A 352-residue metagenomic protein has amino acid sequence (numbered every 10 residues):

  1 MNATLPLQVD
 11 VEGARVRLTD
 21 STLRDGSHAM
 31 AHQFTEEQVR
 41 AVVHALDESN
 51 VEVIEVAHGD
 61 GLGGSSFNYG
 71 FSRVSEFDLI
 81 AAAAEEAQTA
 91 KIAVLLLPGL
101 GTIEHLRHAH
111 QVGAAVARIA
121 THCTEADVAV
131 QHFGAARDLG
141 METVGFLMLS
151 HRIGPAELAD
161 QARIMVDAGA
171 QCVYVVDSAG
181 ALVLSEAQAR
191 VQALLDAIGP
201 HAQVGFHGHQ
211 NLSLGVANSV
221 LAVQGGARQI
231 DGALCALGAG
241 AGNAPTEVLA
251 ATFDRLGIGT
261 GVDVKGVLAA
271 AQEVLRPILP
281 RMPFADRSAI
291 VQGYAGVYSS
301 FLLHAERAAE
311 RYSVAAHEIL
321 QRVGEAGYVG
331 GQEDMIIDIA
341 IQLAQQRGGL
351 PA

Functional and structural regions predicted by a protein language model:
M1-A352: Catalytic cores and adjacent flexible loops of soluble metabolic enzymes that perform enolate/carbanion chemistry on
